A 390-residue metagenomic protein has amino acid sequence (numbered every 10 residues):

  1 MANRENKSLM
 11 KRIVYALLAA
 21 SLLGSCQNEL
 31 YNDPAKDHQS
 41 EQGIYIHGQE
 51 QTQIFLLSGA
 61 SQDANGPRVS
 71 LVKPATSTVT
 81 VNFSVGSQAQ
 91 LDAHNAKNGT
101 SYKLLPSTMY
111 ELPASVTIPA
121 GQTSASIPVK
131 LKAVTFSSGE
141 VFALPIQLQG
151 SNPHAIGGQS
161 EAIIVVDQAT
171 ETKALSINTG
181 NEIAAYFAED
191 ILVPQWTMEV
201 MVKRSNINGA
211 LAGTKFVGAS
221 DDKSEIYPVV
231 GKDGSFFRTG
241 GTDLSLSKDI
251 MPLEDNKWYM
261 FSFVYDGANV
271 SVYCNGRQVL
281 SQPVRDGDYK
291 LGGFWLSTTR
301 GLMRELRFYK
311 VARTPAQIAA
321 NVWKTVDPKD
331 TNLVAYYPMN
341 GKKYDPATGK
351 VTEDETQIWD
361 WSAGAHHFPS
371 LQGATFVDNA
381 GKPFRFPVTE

Functional and structural regions predicted by a protein language model:
A2-S61, Q159-T170, E390: Bacterial Sec-dependent N-terminal signal peptides
A60, Y186-M198, D249-K257, L296-L302 (+1 more regions): Extracellular/lumenal carbohydrate-interaction signature centered on repeated Trp-anchored short motifs
D92-A114: Short beta-strand and strand-turn-strand segments in soluble, beta-rich domains
N152, S160-I177, K324-E390: Extracytoplasmic low-complexity segments
D167-I177, K203-I207, E225-R285, T375-T389: Extracellular glycan-interaction surfaces
A169-F236, R313, Q317: Extracellular glycan-recognition modules
Q195-N206, S297-W323, N332-D345, I358: Extracellular, beta-strand-rich glycan-interacting domains
V279-M303, P328-N332: Flexible glycan-contacting loops in extracellular carbohydrate-active proteins
